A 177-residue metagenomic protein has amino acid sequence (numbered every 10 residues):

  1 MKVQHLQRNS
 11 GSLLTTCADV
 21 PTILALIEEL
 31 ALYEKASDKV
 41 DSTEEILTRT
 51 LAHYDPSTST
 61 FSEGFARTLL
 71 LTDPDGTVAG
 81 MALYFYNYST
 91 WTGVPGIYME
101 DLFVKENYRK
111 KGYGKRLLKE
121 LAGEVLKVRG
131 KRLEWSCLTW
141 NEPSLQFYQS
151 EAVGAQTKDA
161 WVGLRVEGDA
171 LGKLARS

Functional and structural regions predicted by a protein language model:
M1-P21, A25, L32, L171-S177: Conserved N-terminal entry element of GNAT/NAT acetyltransferase domains
C17, P21-P56: Conserved GNAT-fold acetyl-CoA-binding loop/helix
T48-L70: A short helix-loop-beta-strand connector motif used in the catalytic cores of GNAT acetyltransferases and, in some
T68-L70, T77-Y86, Y98, F103: Conserved beta-strand in the GNAT
T77, Y88-M99, R109, V128 (+1 more regions): A conserved beta-turn-beta hairpin within the catalytic core of GNAT-like acetyltransferases that forms part
M99, L133-C137: Conserved hydrophobic beta-strand within the GNAT/NAT acetyltransferase core sheet that lines the active-site cleft
V104, K110-G123, Q146-S150: Conserved acetyl-CoA-binding loop-helix of GNAT-fold acetyltransferases
K115, K127-K131, T139-V166, G172-K173: Conserved active-site alpha-helix within GNAT-family acetyltransferase domains
